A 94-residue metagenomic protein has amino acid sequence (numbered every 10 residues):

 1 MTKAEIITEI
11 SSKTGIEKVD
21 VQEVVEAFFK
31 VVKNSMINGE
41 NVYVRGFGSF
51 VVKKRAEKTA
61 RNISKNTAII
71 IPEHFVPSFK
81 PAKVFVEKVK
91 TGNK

Functional and structural regions predicted by a protein language model:
M1-K94: Strongly charged
